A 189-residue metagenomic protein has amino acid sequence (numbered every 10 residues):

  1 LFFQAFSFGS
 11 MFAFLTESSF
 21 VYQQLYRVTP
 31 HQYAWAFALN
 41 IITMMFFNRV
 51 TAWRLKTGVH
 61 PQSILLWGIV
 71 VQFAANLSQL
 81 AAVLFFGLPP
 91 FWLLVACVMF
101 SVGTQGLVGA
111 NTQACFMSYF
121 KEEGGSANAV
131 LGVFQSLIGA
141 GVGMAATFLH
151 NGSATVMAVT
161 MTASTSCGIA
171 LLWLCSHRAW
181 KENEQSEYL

Functional and structural regions predicted by a protein language model:
L1-A13, M99, G103: Pair of pore-lining "gating" transmembrane helices in MFS-fold secondary transporters
S10, F14-V21, T112: Hydrophobic/aromatic end-of-helix segments at the C-terminal termini of transmembrane alpha-helices
T16-Q32: Short amphipathic helix-loop junctions that connect adjacent transmembrane helices in Major Facilitator Superfamily/SLC
P30-A38, A129: Small-residue hotspots at the loop-to-helix junctions and early N-terminal turns of transmembrane alpha-helices
F46-S63: Helix-to-loop junctions at the C-terminal end of transmembrane segments in multipass secondary transporters
S63-N111: C-terminal transmembrane helical hairpin of 12-TM major facilitator-type secondary transporters
V102-G106, T112-S153, T160-M161: A late C-terminal transmembrane helix in Major Facilitator Superfamily
S176-L189: Intrinsic disorder in cytosolic terminal tails and internal cytosolic loops of multi-pass membrane transporters
